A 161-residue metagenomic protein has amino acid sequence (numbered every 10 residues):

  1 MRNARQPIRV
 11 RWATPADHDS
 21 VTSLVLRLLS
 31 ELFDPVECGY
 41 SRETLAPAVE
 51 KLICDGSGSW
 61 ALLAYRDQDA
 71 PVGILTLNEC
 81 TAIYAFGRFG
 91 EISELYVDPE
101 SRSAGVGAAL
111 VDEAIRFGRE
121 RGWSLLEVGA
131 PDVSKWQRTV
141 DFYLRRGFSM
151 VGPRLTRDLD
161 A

Functional and structural regions predicted by a protein language model:
R9-S23: A short beta-loop-alpha structural element at the N-terminal edge of CoA-dependent acyl/N-acetyltransferase catalytic
L26-E50: Conserved GNAT-fold acetyl-CoA-binding loop/helix
E50-L63, E91: A short helix-loop-beta-strand connector motif used in the catalytic cores of GNAT acetyltransferases and, in some
S59-L75, D98: Conserved beta-hairpin
L77-Y84: A conserved beta-strand-loop-helix scaffold within acyl/acetyltransferase catalytic domains
L95-R102: A short, internal acetyl-CoA/4′-phosphopantetheine-binding micro-motif in the GNAT/acyltransferase core
D98, A109-L125, S149: Conserved acyl-CoA
R102, L125-T139, D158-D160: Conserved beta-strand-loop-alpha-helix junction that forms the acyl-donor binding cleft
